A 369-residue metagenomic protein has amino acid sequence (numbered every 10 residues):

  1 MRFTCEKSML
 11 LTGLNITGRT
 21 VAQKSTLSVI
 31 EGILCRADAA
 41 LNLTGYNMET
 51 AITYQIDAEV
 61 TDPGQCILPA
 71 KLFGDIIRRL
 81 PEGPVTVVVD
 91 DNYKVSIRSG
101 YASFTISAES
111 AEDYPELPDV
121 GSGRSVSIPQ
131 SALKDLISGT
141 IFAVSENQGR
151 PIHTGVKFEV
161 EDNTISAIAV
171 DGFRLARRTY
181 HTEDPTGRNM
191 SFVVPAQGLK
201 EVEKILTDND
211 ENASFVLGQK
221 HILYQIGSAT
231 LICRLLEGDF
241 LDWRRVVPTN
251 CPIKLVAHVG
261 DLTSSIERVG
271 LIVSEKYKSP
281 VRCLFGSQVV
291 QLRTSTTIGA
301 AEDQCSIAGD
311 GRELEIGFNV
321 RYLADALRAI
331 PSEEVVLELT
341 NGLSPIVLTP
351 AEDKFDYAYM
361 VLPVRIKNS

Functional and structural regions predicted by a protein language model:
M1-S369: Structural preference for solvent-exposed beta-strand-turn elements and adjacent flexible terminal/loop segments within
